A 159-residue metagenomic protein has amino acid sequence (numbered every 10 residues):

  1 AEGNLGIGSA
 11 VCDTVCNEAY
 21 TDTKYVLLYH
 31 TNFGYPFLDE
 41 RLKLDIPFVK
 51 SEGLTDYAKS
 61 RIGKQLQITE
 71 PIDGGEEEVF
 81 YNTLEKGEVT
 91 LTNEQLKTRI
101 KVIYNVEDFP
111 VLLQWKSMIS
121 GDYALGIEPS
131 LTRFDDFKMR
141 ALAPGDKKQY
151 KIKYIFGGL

Functional and structural regions predicted by a protein language model:
A1-G3, N17-A19, T31-Y35, L131-R133 (+1 more regions): Beta-strand elements of well-folded, non-transmembrane domains
E2-I7, A141-A143: Short, solvent-exposed beta-strand/turn "edge" segments of beta-rich domains on protein surfaces
G3-L5, N82-E85, M118-S120: Short, ordered beta-strand-loop transition motifs
L5-A10, T14-L44: Acidic (Asp/Glu-rich), glycine- and aromatic
G6-A10, K24-V26, K86, A124 (+1 more regions): A general secondary-structure signal for short beta-strands and their flanking turns/coil in non-transmembrane regions
C12-C16, L28, N32, T90-T92 (+2 more regions): Residue-level recognition of well-ordered beta-strand positions that form the cores of beta-sheet-rich folds across
F33-V106: Active-site/ligand-binding surface loops and adjacent short beta/alpha elements that line catalytic pockets across
T92-L159: Active-site pocket scaffolds in enzymes
